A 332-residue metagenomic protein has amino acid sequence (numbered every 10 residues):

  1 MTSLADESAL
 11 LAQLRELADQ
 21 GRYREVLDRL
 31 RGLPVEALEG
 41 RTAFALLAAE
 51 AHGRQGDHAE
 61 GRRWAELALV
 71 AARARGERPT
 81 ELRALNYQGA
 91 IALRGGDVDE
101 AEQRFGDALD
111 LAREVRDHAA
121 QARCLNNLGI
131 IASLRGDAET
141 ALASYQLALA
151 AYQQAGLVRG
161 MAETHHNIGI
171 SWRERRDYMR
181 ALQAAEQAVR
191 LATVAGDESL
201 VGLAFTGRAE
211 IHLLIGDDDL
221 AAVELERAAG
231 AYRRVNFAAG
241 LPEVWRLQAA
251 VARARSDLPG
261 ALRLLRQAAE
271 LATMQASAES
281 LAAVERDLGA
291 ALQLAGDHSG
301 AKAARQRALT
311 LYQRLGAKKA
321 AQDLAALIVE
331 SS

Functional and structural regions predicted by a protein language model:
M1-Q13, Q267-E270, M274-S332: C-terminal non-catalytic interaction modules
T2-L11, L38-F44, S199-G202, P242-E243: Generic helix N-cap/helix-start motif at coil->alpha-helix transitions
S8-V35, L47-A59, A90-R94, V98 (+2 more regions): Alpha-helical segment of the N-proximal tetratricopeptide repeat
D19, L46-R54, P79-R94, A119-L134 (+7 more regions): Conserved alpha-helical positions within TPR/SEL1-like repeat arrays
P34-A37, R73-E77, R94, L111-D117 (+8 more regions): Short coil/turn linkers that connect adjacent helices within long alpha-helical scaffolds, especially alpha-solenoid
